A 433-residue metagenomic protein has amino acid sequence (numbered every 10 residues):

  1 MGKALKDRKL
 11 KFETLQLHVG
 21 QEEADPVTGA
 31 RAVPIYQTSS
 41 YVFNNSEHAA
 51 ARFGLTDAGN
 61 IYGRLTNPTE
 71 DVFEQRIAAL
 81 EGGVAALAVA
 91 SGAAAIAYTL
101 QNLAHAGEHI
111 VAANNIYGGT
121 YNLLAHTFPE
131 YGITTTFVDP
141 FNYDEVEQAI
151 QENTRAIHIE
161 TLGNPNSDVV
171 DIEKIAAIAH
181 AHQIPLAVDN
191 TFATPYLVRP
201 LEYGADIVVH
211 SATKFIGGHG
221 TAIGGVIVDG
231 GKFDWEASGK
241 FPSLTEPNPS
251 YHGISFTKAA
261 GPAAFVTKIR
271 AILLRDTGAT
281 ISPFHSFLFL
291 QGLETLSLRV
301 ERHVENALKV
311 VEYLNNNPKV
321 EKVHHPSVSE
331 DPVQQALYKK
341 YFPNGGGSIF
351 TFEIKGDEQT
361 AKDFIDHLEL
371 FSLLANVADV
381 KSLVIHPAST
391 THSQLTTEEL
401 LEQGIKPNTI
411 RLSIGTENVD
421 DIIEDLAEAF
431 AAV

Functional and structural regions predicted by a protein language model:
M1-K3, A125, T134, E152 (+4 more regions): PLP-dependent enzyme catalytic core of the Aspartate aminotransferase-like
G2-N67, Q75-R76: N-terminal "arm"/small-domain region of PLP-dependent enzymes with the aminotransferase-like
G2-R8, G20-A24, A86-N316: Conserved PLP-enzyme active-site core in the AAT-like
N45-A97, G119-H126: Conserved N-terminal alpha-helix of the aminotransferase class I/II PLP-enzyme fold
A58, V84, H285, F289 (+3 more regions): Short amphipathic alpha-helical segments
I157, G225-I227, V323, F350 (+1 more regions): Well-ordered beta-strand positions enriched in small/hydrophobic/aromatic, beta-favoring residues
V228, T351-E353, S413-G415: Short hydrophobic/aromatic beta-strand micro-patches that form the beta-sheet surface supporting nucleotide- or nucleic
T277-T280, F284-S286, T295, V300-R302 (+3 more regions): Conserved small-domain helix->loop->beta segment predominantly found in fold-type I
